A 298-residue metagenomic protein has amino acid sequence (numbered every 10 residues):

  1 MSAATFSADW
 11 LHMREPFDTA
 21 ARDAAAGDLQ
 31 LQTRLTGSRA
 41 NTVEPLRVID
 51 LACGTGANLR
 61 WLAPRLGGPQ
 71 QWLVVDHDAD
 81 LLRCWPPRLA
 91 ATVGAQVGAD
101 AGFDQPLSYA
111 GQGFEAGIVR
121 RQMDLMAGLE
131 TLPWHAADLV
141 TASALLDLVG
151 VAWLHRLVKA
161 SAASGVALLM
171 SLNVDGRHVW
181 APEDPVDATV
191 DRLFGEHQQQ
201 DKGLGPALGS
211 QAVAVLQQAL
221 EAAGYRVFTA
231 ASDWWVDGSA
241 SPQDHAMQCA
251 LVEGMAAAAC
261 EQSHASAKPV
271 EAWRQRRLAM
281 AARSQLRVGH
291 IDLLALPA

Functional and structural regions predicted by a protein language model:
M1-N41, T55: Class I SAM-dependent methyltransferase Rossmann-like catalytic core, especially the SAM/SAH-binding loop
V43-G54: Conserved class I S-adenosyl-L-methionine
G56-R60: Glycine-rich SAM-binding Motif I of class I
A63-G128: Class I SAM-dependent methyltransferase SAM/SAH-binding core
T141: A conserved beta-strand element that flanks and buttresses the S-adenosyl-L-methionine
L148-S161: A short, conserved alpha-helix within the catalytic core of class I
V166-A231: Conserved catalytic/acceptor-binding region of the Class I
F228-A281: C-terminal helical/coil "lid" or tail adjacent to the Rossmann-like core of SAM-dependent
